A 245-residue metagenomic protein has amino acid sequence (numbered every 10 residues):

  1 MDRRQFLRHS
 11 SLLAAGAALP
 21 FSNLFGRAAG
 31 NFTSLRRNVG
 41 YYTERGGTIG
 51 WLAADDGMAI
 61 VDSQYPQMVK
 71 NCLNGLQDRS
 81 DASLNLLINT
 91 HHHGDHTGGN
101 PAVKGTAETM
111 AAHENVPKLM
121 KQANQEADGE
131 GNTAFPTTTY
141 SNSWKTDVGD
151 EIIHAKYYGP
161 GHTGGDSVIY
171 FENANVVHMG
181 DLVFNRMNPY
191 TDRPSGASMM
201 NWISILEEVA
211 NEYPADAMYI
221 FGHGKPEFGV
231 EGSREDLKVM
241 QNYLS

Functional and structural regions predicted by a protein language model:
R4-F25: N-terminal export signals
A28-A29: Blade/loop signatures of beta-propeller domains
T33-N74, I169-F171, N175-D181: Conserved beta-strand hairpin/beta-sheet module of binuclear metal-dependent hydrolase folds, prominently
G57-M58, Y65-P66, I152, Y158-G161 (+1 more regions): Metallo-beta-lactamase
V69-L73, N100, I203-L206: Extracytoplasmic/secreted envelope proteins and their assembly/folding machinery, especially bacterial periplasmic
Q77-K145, S245: Active-site HxH/HxHxD metal-binding segment of metal-dependent hydrolases
R234-L237, Q241-S245: Binuclear metal-ion centers of metallo-dependent hydrolases, dominated by the metallo-beta-lactamase
